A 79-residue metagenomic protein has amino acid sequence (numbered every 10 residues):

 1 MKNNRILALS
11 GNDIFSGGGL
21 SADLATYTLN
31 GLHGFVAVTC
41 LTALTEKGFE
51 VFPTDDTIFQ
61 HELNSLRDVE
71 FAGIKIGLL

Functional and structural regions predicted by a protein language model:
M1-N3, I14-F15: N-terminal glycine-/serine-/threonine-rich phosphate-binding loop
K2-A8, L24-L79: Conserved N-terminal subdomain of the carbohydrate kinase-like
L9-G17: Short, glycine-rich nucleotide/cofactor-binding loops
S16-L24: Short glycine/serine/threonine-rich phosphate/pyrophosphate-binding segments that cradle anionic phosphate groups
